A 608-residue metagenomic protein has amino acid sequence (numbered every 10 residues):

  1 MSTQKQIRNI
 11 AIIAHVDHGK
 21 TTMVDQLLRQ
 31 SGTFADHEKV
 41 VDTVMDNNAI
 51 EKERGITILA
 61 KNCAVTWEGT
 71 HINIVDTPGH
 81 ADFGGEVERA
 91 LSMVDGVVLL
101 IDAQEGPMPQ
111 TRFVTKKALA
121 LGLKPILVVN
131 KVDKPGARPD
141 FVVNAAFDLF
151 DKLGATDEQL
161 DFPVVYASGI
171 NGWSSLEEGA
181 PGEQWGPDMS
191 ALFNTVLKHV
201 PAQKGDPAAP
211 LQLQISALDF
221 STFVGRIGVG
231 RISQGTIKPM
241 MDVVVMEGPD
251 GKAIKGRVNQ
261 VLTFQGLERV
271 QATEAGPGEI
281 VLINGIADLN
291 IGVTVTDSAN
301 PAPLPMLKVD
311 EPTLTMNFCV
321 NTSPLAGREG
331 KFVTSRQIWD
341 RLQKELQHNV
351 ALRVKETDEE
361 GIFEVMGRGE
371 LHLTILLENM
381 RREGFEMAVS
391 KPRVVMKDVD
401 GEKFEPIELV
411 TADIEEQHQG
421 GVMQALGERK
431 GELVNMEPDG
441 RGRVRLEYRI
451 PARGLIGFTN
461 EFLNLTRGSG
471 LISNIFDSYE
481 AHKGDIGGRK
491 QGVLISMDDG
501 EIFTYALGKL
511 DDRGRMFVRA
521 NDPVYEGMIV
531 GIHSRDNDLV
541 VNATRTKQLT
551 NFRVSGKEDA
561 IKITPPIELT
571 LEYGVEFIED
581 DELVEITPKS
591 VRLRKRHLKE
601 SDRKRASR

Functional and structural regions predicted by a protein language model:
M1, S590-R592, L598-R608: Acidic, low-complexity intrinsically disordered tails
M1-I101, E105, A145, L218-S221: P-loop NTPase switch module centered on the Walker A-proximal segment
M1-V16, A103-V224, G235-V245, K252 (+3 more regions): P-loop NTPase catalytic nucleotide-binding module
K5-G19, A81, P107-K116, G122-K124 (+15 more regions): Conserved structured catalytic cores and adjacent interaction surfaces of nucleotide-binding/hydrolyzing enzymes
D17, M23, G55, I74-D76 (+17 more regions): Residue-level signature of catalytic and energy-coupling elements of molecular machines, predominantly ATP/GTP-dependent
K39-T43, L153-V165, Q203-Q214, D250-F264 (+8 more regions): Interdomain boundary/hinge elements
Q212-M316, A326-R328, Q491, D499-T550 (+2 more regions): Conserved nucleotide-binding/hydrolysis modules and their immediate coupling elements across P-loop/ASCE NTPase motors
S323-L346, T564: A short, contiguous, amphipathic alpha-helix enriched in charged residues
